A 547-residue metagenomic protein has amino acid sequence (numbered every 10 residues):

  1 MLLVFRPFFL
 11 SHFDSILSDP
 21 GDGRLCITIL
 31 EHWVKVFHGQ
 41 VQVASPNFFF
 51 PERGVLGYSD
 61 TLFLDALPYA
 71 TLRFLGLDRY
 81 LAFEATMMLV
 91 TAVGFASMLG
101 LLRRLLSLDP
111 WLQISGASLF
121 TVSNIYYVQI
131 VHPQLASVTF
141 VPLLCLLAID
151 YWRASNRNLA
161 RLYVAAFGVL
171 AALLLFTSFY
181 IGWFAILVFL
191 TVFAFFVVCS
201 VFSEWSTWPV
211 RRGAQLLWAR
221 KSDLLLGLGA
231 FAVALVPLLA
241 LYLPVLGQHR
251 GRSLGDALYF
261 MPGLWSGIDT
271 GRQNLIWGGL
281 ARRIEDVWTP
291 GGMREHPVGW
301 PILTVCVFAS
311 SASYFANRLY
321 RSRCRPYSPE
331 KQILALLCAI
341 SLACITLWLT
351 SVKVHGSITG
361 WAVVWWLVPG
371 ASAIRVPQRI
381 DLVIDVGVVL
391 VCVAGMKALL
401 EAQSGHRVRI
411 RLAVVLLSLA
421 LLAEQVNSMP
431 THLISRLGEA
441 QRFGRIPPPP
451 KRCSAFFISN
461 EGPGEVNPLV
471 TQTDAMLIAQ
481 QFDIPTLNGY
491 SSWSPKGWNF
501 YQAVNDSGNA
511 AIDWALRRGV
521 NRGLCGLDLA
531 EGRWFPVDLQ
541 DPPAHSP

Functional and structural regions predicted by a protein language model:
L2, M87-L105, P110-S155, L159-S200 (+2 more regions): Membrane-embedded helix bundles of polyisoprenyl
L2-F95, S118, S123-Y127, H132-V138 (+2 more regions): Membrane-interface coil-to-helix junctions
S15-I16, P20, V128-L135, A257-G263 (+3 more regions): Membrane-helix boundary/interfacial segments in multi-pass membrane proteins
P20-L25, K35, L235-A316: Periplasmic/ER-lumenal interhelical loops and adjacent helix-loop junctions in multi-pass membrane proteins
D150-R153, A185-F231, S313-R325: Perimembrane helix-loop-helix junctions
D223-A232, R321-K331, L390, A394-V426: Signature aromatic-anchored transmembrane alpha helix within multi-pass, membrane-resident enzymes that catalyze glycan
G299-W348: Hydrophobic, aromatic-rich transmembrane alpha-helices and their immediate juxtamembrane boundary segments
A420-P547: Extracytoplasmic
